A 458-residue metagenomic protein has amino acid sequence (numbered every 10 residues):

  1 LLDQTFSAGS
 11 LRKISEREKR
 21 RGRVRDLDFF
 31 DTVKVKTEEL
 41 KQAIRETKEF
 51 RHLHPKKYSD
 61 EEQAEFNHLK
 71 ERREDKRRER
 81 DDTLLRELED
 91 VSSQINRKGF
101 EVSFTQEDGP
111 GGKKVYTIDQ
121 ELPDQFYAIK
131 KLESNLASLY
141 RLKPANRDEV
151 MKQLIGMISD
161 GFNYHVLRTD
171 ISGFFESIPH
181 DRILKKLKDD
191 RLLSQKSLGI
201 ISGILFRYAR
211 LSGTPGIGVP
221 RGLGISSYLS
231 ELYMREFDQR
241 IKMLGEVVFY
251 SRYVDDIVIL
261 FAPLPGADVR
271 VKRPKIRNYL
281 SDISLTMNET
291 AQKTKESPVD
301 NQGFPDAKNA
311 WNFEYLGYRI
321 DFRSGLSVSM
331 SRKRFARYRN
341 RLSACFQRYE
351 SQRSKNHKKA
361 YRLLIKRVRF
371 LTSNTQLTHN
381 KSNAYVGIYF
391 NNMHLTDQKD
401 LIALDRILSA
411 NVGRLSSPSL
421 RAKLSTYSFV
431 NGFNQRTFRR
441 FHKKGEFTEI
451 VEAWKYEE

Functional and structural regions predicted by a protein language model:
L1-Q94, F100, I118-K130, S134-A145 (+5 more regions): Right-hand nucleic-acid polymerase module
R86-G111, K196-R210: Reverse-transcriptase-like RNA-dependent polymerase core
T105-P144, P215-M243: Conserved pre-motif C helix in the palm subdomain of viral-like polymerases
P110-K114, P144-I155, S202-L205: Short, glycine/charge-rich beta-strand/loop segments that flank catalytic centers and engage negatively charged groups
D148, I158-V254, V258-R277, Q292-K295 (+2 more regions): Conserved polymerase palm-domain catalytic core
L280: Conserved Class I S-adenosyl-L-methionine
S284-A291: Conserved short beta-strand edge segments in small beta-sheet-based binding/regulatory domains
